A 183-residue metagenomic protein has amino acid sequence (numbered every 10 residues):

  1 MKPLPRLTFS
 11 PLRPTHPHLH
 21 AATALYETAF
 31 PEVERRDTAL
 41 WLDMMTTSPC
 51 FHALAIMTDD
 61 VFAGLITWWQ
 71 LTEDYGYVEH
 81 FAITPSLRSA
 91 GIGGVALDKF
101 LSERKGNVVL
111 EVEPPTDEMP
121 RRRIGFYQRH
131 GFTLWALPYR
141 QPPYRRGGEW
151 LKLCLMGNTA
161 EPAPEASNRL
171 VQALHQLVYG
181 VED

Functional and structural regions predicted by a protein language model:
M1-L40, L153-L155, A166-D183: Short amphipathic alpha-helix that is part of the acyltransferase structural core
A29-T58, F62: Active-site rim helix/loop that mediates acceptor-substrate recognition in acyltransferases
F51, W150-L155: Short hydrophobic/aromatic beta-strand or adjacent loop that forms the aromatic wall/cage of a ligand/substrate-binding
A55, V61-Q70, Y75-A82: Conserved beta-strand in the GNAT
A55-M57, L155-T159: Short, well-ordered beta-strand micro-motif
I83, S89-E103: Conserved acetyl-CoA-binding loop-helix of GNAT-fold acetyltransferases
R104-M119: Conserved GNAT acetyl-CoA-binding A-motif
E111, I124, Q128-G148: Conserved catalytic-core motifs of GNAT/GCN5-like acyltransferases
